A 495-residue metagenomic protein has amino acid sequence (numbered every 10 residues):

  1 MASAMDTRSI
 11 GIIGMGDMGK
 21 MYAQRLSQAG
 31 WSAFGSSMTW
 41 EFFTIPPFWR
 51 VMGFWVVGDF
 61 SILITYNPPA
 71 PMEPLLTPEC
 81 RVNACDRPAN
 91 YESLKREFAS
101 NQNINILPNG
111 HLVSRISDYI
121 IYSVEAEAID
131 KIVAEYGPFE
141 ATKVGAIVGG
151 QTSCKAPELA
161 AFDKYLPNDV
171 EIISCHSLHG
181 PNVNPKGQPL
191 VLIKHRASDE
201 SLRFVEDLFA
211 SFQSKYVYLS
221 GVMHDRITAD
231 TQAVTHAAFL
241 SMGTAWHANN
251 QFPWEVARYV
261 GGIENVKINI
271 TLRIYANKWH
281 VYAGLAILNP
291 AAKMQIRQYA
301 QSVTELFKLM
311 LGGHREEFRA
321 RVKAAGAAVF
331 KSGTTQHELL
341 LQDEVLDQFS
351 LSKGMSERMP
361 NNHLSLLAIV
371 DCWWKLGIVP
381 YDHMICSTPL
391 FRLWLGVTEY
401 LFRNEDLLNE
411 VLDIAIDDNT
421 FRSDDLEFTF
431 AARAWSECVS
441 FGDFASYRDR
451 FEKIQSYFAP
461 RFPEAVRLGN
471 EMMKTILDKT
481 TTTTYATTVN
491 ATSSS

Functional and structural regions predicted by a protein language model:
M1-S9, P47, M52-G53, G58 (+3 more regions): Eukaryotic N-terminal low-complexity, Ser/Thr- and Lys/Arg-rich leader segments that predominantly function as
A2-V56, F60-L112: NAD(P)+-binding Rossmann beta1-loop-alpha1 motif at the extreme N-terminus of oxidoreductases
H111-F162: Rossmann-fold NAD(P) dinucleotide-binding segment
K155-D230: Rossmann-fold dinucleotide-binding core
H224-Y282, R297-Q298, R358-W374, C386-W394 (+2 more regions): Active-site-proximal catalytic alpha-helix in oxidoreductases
E255-E357, D406-E437: Interdomain hinge/lid region at the active-site interface of Rossmann-like NAD(P)-dependent oxidoreductases
S387-F391, L408-S495: Charge-dense, extended regions
